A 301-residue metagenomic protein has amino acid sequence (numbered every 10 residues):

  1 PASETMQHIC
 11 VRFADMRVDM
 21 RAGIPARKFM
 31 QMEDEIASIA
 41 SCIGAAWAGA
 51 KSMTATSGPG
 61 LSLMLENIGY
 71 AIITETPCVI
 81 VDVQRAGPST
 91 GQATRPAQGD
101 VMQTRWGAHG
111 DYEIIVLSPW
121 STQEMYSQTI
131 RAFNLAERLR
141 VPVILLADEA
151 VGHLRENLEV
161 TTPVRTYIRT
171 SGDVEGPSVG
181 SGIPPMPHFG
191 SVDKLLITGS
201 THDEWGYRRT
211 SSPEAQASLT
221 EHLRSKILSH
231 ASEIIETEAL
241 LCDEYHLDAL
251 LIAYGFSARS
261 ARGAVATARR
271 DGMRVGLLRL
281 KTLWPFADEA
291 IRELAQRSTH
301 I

Functional and structural regions predicted by a protein language model:
P1-H109, E113, E149: Thiamine diphosphate
A2, P59-G60, R85-A86, S121-Q123 (+3 more regions): Short, glycine-/Ser/Thr-/acidic-enriched flexible segments
Q7, M64, L154-E156, S260-R262: Short helix/loop capping segments that flank catalytic or ligand/cofactor-binding pockets
C10-D15, G69-I72, I130-L135, V160-P163 (+2 more regions): Short, solvent-exposed amphipathic alpha-helical segments in soluble enzyme and RNA/protein-processing domains
S89, T94, Q103, A108-G110 (+1 more regions): Thiamine diphosphate
R95-E149, T161: Conserved thiamine diphosphate
V143-A239: Conformationally flexible catalytic loops at phosphate/diphosphate-handling active centers
